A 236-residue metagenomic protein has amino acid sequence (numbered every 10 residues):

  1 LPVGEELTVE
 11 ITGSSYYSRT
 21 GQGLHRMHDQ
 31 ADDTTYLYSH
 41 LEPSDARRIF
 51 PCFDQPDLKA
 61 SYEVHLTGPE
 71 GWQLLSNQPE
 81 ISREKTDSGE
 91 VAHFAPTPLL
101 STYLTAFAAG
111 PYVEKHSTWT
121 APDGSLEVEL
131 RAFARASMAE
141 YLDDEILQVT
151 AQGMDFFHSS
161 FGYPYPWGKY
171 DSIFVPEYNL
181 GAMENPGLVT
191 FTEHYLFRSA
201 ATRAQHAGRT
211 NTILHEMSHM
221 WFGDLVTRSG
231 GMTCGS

Functional and structural regions predicted by a protein language model:
L1-Q30, P51, D87, A92: A surface-exposed beta-strand-loop module
P2, N77, H215, T233-S236: Short, intrinsically disordered, charge-balanced linker/junction segments flanking boundaries in proteins
S14, F156, S160, M220 (+1 more regions): Short alpha-helical functional segments enriched in proximate histidine and acidic residues
A31-Y36, P56: N-terminal, polar/Ser/Thr-rich
S39-S44, P51-L214: Hydrophobic helix-coil surface modules that form long, contiguous segments used for peptide/substrate interaction
D143-L147, G230-S236: Active-site metal-coordination segments of metallo-dependent hydrolases
M217-M232: Catalytic Zn2+-binding segment of zinc metalloproteases
